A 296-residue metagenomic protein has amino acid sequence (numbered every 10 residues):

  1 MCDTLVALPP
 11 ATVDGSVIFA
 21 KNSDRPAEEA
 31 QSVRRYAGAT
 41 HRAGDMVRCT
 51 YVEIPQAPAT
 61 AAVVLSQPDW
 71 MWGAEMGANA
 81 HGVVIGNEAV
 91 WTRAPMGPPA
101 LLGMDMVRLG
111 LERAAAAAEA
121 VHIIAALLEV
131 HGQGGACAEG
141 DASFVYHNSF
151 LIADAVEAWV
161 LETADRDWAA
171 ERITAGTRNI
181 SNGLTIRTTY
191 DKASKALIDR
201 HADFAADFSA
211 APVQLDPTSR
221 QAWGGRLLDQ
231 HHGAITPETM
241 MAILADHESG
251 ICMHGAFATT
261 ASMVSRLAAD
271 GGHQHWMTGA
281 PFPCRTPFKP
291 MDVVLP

Functional and structural regions predicted by a protein language model:
M1-G103, I123-M240, G250, T260: A contiguous strand-loop segment
V107-A114: Short, well-ordered beta-strand elements within core beta-sheets of diverse protein domains
L244: Catalytic-pocket segment enriched in acidic/His residues
I251-P296: Substrate-recognition/cap regions that form aromatic- and gly/pro-loop-enriched pockets for small-molecule ligands
